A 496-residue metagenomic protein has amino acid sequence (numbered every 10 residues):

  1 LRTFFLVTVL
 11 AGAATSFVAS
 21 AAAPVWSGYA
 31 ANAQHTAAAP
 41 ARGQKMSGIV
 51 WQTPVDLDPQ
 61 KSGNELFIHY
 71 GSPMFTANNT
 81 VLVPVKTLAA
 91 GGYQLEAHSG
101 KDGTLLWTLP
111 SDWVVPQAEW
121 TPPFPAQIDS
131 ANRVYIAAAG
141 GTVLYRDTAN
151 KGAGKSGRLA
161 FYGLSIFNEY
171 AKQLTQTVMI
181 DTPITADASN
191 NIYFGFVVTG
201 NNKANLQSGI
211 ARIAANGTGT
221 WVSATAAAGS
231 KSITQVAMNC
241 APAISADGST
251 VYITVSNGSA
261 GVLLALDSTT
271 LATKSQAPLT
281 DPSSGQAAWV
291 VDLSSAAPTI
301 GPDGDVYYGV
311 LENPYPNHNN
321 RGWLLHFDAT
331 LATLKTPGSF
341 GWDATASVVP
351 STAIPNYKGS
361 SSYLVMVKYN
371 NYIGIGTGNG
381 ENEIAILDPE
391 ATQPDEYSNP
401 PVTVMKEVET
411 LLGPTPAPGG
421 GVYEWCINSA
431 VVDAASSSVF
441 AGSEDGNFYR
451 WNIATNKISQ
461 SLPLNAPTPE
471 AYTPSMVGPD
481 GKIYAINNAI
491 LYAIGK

Functional and structural regions predicted by a protein language model:
L1-T3, K496: Positively charged n-region of N-terminal signal peptides that target proteins for export
F4-S16: Bacterial N-terminal signal peptides
S16-A22: Long, low-complexity intrinsically disordered segments that are proline/alanine-rich with interleaved serine/threonine
A22-Y29, A33-I68, A77-V83, T87-P122 (+5 more regions): Extracytoplasmic/lumenal domain signature
G71-S72: Alpha-helical solenoid scaffolds in large eukaryotic transport, assembly, and signaling factors
